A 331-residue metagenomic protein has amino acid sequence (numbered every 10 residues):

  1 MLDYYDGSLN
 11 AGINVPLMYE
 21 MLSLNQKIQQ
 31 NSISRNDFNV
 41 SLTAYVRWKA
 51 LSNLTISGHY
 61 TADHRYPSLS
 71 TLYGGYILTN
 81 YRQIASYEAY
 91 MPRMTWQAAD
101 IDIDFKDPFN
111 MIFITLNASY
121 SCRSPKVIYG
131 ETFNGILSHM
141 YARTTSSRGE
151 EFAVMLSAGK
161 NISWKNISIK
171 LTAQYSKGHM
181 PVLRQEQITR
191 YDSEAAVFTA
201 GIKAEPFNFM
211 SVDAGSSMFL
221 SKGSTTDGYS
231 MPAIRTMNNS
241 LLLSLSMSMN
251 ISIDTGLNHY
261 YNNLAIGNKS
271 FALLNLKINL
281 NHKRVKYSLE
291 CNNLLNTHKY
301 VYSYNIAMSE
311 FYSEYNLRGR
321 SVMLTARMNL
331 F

Functional and structural regions predicted by a protein language model:
M1-F331: Exposed, low-structure sequence patches enriched in small/polar residues
